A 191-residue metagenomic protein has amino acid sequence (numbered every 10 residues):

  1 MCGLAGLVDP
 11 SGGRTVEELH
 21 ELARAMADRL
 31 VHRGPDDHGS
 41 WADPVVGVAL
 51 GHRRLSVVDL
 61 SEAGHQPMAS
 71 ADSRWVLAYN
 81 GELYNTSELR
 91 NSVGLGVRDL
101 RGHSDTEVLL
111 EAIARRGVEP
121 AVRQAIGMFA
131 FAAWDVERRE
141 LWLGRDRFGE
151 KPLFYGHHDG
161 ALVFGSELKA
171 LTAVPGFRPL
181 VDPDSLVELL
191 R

Functional and structural regions predicted by a protein language model:
M1-R191: Cysteine-centered catalytic environments shared across enzyme families
